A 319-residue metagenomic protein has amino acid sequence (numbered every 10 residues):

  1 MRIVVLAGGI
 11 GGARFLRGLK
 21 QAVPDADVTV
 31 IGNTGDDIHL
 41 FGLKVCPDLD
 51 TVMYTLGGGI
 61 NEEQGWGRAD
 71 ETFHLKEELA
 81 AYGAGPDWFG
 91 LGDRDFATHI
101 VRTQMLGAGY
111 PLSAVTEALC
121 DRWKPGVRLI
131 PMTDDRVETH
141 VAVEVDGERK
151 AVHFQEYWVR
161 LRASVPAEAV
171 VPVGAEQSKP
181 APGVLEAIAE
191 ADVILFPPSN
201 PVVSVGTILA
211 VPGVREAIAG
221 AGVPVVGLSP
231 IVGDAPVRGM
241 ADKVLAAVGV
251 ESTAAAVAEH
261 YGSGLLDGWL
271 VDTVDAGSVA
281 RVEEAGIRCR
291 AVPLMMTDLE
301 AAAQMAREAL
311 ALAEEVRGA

Functional and structural regions predicted by a protein language model:
M1-V4: Extreme N-terminal starter segment of soluble prokaryotic enzymes
L16-K20, S204-A217, V279, E283: Short Gly/Thr/Asp-enriched flexible loops that form oxyanion-binding sites at enzyme active sites
P24-A26, A221-V225, L266, I287: A short helix->loop->beta-strand "cap" motif at the edges of active sites that frequently abuts
T29-N33, P224-I231, D267-T273: Short internal beta-strands
G32-P172: Electropositive, gly/pro-rich neighborhoods at or near active sites that engage anionic ligands
E168-A187: Active-site glycine-rich loop that binds ribose-phosphate moieties when present
L209-V248: Redox- and metal-dependent alpha/beta enzyme cores, enriched for Fe-S-associated oxidoreductases and cofactor-handling
R238-A319: C-terminal functional extensions of proteins
